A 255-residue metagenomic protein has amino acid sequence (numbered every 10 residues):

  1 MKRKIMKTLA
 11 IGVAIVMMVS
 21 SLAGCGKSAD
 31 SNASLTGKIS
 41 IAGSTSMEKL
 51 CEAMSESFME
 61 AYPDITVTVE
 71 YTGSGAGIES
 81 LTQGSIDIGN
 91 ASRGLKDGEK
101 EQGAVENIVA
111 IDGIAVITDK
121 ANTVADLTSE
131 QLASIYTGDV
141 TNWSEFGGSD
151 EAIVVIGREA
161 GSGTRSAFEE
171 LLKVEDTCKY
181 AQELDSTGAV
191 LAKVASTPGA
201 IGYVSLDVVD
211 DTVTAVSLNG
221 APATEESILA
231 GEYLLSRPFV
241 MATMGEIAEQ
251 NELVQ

Functional and structural regions predicted by a protein language model:
M1-K38: Short, low-complexity disordered leader/linker segments with a strong preference for bacterial N-terminal type II
G26-Q255: Exported/periplasmic ABC-transporter solute-binding proteins
